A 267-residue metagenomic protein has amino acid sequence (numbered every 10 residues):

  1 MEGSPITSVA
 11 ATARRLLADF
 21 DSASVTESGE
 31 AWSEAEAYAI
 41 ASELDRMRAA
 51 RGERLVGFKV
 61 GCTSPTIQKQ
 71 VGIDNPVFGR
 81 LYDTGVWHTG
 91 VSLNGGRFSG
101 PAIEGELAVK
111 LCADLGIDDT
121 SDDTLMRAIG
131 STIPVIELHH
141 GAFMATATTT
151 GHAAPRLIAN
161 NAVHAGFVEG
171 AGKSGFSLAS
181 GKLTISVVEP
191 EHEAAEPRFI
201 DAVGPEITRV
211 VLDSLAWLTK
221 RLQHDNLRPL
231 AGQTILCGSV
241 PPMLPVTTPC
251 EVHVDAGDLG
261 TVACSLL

Functional and structural regions predicted by a protein language model:
E2-V210, P245-T247, E251, L259-L267: Catalytic-core "active-site belt" of small-molecule-metabolizing enzymes, emphasizing His/Asp/Glu-rich regions
V211-T247: A conserved acidic, glycine/proline-rich C-terminal tail/linker
R228, V252-H253: Hydrophobic, well-ordered secondary-structure scaffolds
